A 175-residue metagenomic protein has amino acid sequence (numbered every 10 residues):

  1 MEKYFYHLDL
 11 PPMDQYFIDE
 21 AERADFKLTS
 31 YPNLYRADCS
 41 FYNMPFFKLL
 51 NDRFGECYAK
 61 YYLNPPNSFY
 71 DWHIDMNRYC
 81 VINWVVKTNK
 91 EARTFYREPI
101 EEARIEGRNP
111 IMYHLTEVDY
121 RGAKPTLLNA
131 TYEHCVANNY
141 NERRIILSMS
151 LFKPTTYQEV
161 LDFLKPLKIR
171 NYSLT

Functional and structural regions predicted by a protein language model:
M1-F54, Y58-Y61, N67-F69, L174: Non-heme Fe(II)/2-oxoglutarate
K3, Y79, E142-R144: A general secondary-structure signal for short beta-strands and their flanking turns/coil in non-transmembrane regions
L10, V86, M149-K153: Short beta-strand-to-loop capping motifs
P12-D14, N43, N67, K90 (+4 more regions): Residues that cap or initiate secondary-structure elements
I18, A92-T94, Y157-E159: Short acidic, gly/pro-rich beta-turn/loop elements at beta-sheet edges and active-site/ligand-binding grooves
G55-L127: Catalytic core of non-heme Fe(II) oxygenases with the double-stranded beta-helix
A103-T175: Catalytic core of Fe(II)/2-oxoglutarate
